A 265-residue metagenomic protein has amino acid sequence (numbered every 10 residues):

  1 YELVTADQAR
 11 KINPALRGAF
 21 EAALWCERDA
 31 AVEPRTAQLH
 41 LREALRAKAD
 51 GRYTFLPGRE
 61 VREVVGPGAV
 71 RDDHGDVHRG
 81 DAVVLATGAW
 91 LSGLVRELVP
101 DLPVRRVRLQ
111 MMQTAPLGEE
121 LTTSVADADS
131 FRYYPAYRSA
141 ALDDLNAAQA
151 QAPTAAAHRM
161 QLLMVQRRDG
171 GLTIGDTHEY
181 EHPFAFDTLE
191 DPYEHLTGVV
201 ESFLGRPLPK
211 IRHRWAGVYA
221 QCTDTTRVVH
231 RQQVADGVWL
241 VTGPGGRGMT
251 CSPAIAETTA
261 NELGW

Functional and structural regions predicted by a protein language model:
Y1-P57, E63: Flavin (FAD/FMN) cofactor-binding and adjacent substrate-gating region of FAD-dependent oxidoreductase domains
L3, F55-L56, M111, V238-L240: Conserved beta-strand scaffold positions in the cores of enzyme catalytic domains, especially in NTP/NDP-utilizing
N13-F20, V64-A69, H78, Q221-R227: A short, glycine/Asx- and small/polar-enriched loop/turn that sits immediately N-terminal to a beta-strand
E21-A23, V107-M112, T226: Short hydrophobic/aromatic beta-strand or adjacent loop that forms the aromatic wall/cage of a ligand/substrate-binding
A44-K48, A86, T258, E262: Active-site catalytic microenvironments for nucleophilic, acid-base chemistry
G58-R59, G88-A89, D176-H178: Short, well-ordered beta-to-alpha junction loops that form the rim of enzyme active sites and present histidine/acidic
V64-G66, D72, D76-Q166, H182 (+1 more regions): Flavin-dependent oxidoreductases
H158-Q161, R167-T173, E179-W265: C-terminal catalytic lobe of FAD-dependent flavoproteins
